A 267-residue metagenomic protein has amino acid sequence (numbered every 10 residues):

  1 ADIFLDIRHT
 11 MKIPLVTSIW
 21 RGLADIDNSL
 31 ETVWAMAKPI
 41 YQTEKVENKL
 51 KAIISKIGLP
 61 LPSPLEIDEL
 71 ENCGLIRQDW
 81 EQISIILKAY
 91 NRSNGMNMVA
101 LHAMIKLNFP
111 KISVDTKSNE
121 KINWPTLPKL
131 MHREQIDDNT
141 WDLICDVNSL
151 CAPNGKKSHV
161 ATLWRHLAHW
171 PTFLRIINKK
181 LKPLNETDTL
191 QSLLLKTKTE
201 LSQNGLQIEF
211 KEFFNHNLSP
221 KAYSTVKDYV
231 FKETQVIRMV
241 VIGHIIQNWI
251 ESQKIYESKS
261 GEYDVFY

Functional and structural regions predicted by a protein language model:
A1-Y267: Hydrophobic alpha-helical segments
